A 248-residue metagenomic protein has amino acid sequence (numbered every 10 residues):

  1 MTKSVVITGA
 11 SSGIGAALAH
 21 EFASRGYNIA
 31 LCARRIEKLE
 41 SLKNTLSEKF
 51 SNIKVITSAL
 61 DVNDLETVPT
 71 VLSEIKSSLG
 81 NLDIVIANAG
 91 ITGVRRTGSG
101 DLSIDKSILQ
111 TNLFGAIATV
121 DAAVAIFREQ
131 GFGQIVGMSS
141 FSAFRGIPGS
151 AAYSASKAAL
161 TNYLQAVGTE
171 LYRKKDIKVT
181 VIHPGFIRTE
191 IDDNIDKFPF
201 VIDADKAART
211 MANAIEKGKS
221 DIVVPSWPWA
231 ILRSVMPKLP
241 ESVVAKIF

Functional and structural regions predicted by a protein language model:
S11-S12: Conserved glycine-rich cofactor-binding loop
R25-L42: Conserved glycine-rich Rossmann-like NAD(P)H-binding loop of the short-chain dehydrogenase/reductase
N88-G93: Conserved NAD(P)H cofactor-binding loop of Rossmann-fold oxidoreductase domains
R96-L109: Substrate-binding pocket helix/loop in short-chain dehydrogenase/reductase
V120, S156: Active-site helix of classical SDR
S140: Residue(s) in the substrate-gating loop at a strand-loop-helix junction that position the organic substrate next
V181, D196-I231: C-terminal helical subdomain
